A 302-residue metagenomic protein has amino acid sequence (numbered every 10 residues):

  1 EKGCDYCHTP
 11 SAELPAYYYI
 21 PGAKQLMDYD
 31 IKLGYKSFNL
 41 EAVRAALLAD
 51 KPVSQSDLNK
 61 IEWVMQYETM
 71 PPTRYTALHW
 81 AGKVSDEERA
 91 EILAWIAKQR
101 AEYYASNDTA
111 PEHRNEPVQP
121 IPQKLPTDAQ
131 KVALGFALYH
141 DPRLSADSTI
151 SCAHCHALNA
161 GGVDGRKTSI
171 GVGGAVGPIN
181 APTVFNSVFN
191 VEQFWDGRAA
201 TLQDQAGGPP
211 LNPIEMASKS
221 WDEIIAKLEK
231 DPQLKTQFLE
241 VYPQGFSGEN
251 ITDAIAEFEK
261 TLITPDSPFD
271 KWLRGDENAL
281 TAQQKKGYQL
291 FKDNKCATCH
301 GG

Functional and structural regions predicted by a protein language model:
E1-D5, S11-L14, S37, F189-V191 (+2 more regions): Short sequence/structural segments immediately N-terminal
S11, A42-R44, T76: A mature extracytoplasmic/lumenal domain signature
L14-Y17, L78-H79: Short, surface-exposed loop/turn segments at secondary-structure junctions
A16-G22, D164-S169: Short cysteine/histidine-rich zinc-coordinating motifs and their immediately flanking basic loops
Y19-A23, V53, V176: Short acidic-hydrophobic sequence patches enriched in Asp/Glu that either
K24-N39, G173-T183: Short microdomains enriched in Cys/His and/or Lys/Arg
L33-A46, K51-S54, I61: Membrane-embedded alpha-helical bundles that constitute the cytochrome b-like, heme-associated redox core of multi-pass
S54-H79, D86-G302: Periplasmic c-type cytochrome electron-transfer domains
